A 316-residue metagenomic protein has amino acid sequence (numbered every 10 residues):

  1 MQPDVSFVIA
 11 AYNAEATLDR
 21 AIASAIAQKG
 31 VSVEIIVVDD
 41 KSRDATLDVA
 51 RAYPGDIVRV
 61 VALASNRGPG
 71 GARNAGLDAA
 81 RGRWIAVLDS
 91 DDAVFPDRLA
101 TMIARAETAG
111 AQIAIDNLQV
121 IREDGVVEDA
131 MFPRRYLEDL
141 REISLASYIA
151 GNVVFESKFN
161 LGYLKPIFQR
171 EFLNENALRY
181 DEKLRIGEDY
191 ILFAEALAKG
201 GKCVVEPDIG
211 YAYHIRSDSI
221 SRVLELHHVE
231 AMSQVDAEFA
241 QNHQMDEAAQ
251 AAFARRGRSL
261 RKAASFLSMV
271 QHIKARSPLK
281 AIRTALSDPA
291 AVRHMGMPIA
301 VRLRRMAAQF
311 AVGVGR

Functional and structural regions predicted by a protein language model:
M1-H227, F310: Nucleotide-sugar donor-binding/catalytic module of glycosyltransferases that assemble extracellular/cell-envelope
A198, C203-R316: C-terminal subregions of glycosyltransferases and related glycan-biosynthesis enzymes
